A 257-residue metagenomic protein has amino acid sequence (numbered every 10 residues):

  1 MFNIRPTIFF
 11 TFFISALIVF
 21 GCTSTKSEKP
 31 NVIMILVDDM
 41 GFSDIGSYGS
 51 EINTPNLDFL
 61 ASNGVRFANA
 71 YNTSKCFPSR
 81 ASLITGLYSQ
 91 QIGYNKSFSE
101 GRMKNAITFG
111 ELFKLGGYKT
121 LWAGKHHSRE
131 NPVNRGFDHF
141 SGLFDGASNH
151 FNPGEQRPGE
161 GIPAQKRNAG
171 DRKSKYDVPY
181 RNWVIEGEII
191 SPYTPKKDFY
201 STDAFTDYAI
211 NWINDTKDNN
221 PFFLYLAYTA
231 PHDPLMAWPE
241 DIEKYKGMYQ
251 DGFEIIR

Functional and structural regions predicted by a protein language model:
M1-F10: Bacterial N-terminal signal peptides that target proteins for export
F2, C22-R257: Formylglycine-dependent sulfatase
F9-V19: Bacterial N-terminal signal peptides
